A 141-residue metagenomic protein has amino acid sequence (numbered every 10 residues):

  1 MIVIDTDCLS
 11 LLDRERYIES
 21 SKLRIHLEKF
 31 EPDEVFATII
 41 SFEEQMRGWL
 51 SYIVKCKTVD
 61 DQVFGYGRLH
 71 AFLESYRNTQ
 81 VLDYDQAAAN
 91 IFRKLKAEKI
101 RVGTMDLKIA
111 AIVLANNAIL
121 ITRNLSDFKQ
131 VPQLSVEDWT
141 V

Functional and structural regions predicted by a protein language model:
M1, A110, L114-V141: Acidic, PIN/NYN-like endoribonuclease modules and their adjacent C-terminal/linker elements
M1-I40, S51-H70: Short, well-structured N-terminal submotif of metal-dependent ribonuclease cores
C8, S41, A88, I109 (+1 more regions): Alpha-helix capping/helix-boundary segments
D13-R16, W49, K96, P132 (+1 more regions): Short, flexible helix/strand-to-coil boundary loops that buttress conserved ligand/catalytic motifs in alpha/beta
I25-K29, L73, V81, A110 (+1 more regions): Short secondary-structure boundary/capping segments
I39-I40, D85, N124, T140: Residues at the C-termini of beta-strands that transition into short coil/loop
R47-I53, S75-I121: Active-site neighborhoods of divalent-metal-dependent phosphate/nucleic-acid chemistry enzymes
